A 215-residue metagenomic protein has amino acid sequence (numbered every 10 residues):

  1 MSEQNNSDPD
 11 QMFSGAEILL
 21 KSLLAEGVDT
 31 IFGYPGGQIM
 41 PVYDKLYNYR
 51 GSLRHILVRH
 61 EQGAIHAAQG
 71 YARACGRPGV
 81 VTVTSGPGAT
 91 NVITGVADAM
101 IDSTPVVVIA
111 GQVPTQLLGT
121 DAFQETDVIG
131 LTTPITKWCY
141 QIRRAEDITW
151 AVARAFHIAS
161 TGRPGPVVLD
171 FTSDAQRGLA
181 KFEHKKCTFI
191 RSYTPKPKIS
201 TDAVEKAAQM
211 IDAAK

Functional and structural regions predicted by a protein language model:
S2-K215: N-terminal alpha/beta PP-like core and its mobile active-site loop of ThDP/TPP-dependent enzymes
